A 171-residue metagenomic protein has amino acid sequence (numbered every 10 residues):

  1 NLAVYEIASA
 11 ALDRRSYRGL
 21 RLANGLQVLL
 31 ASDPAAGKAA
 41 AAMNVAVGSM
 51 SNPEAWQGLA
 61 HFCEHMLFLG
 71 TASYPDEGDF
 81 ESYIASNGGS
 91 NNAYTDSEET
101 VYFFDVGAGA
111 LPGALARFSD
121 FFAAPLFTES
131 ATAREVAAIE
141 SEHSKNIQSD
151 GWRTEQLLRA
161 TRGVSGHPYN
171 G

Functional and structural regions predicted by a protein language model:
N1, G70-T71, A114-R117, F121-F122 (+2 more regions): Scaffold signal of the M16-like zinc-metallopeptidase fold and its non-catalytic homologs
N1-L30: Proteolytic maturation boundary segments
A35, A40-D105, Q148-D150, V164 (+1 more regions): M16/MPP (pitrilysin/insulinase) zinc-metallopeptidase core fold and M16-derived inactive scaffolds
S82, L126-S144: Acidic/histidine-enriched alpha-helical segments
S90, S97-T100, G109, A116-T128: Metalloprotease/metallohydrolase-associated module, dominated by Zn2+-dependent proteases
